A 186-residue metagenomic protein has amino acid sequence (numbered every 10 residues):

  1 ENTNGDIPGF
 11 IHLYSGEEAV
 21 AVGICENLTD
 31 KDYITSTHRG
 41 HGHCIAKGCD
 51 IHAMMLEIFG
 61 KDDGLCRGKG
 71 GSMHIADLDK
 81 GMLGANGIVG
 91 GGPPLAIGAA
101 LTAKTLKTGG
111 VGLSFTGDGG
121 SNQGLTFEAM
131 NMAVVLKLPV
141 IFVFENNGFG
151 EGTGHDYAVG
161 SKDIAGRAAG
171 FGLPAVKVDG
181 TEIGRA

Functional and structural regions predicted by a protein language model:
E1-N2: N-terminal glycine-rich anion-binding loops that anchor highly charged ligand groups
G5-L136, G154-G160, A165-G172: Cofactor-binding active-site loop characterized by glycine-rich and histidine/acidic residues
R39, E145-G148, G180-T181: Short, ordered loop/turn segments at secondary-structure junctions
F115, F142-V143: Residue-level marker for buried hydrophobic side chains located in beta-strands that build the well-ordered beta-sheet
G120, G180-I183: Short, surface-exposed acidic/glycine-rich loop or hinge patches that mediate macromolecular interfaces
P139-F142, P174: Short, proline-centered helix/strand-breaking motifs
G148-T153, L173-V178: Short beta-alpha connecting loops at secondary-structure transitions that line or flank enzyme active sites
A186: Conserved small/polar residues in nucleotide/adenosyl-binding loops
